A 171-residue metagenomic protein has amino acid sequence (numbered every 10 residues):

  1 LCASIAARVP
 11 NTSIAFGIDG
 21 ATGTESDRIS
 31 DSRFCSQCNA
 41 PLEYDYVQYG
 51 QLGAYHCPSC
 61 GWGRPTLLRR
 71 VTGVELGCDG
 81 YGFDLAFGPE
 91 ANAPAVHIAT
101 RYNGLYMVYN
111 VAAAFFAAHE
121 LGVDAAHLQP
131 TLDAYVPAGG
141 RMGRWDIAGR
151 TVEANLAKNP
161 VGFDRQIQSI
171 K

Functional and structural regions predicted by a protein language model:
L1-S4: Short, polar loop motifs at secondary-structure junctions
A6-A95: Extended acidic/charged loop-beta regions that coordinate divalent cations and stabilize anionic phosphate/carboxylate
S26-R33, N39, A138, L156-K171: Active-site beta-alpha connecting loops in nucleotide-dependent enzymes
A54-C57, A99-D133: A conserved, hydrophobic alpha-helical segment in the catalytic core of large ATP/adenylate-utilizing enzymes
W62, A117-A157: Gly/charged, well-structured mid-domain segments that form the phosphate/adenylate-handling core of ATP-dependent
L68-R70, A99, R165-S169: Glycine-rich, charged/polar anion/phosphate-binding loops that engage phosphate groups from diverse ligands
E90, L105, K158-N159: Short, glycine-/Ser/Thr-/acidic-enriched flexible segments
E90-T100, W145-R150: Glycine/charged-rich beta-loop-alpha catalytic/anionic-binding loops adjacent to active sites
